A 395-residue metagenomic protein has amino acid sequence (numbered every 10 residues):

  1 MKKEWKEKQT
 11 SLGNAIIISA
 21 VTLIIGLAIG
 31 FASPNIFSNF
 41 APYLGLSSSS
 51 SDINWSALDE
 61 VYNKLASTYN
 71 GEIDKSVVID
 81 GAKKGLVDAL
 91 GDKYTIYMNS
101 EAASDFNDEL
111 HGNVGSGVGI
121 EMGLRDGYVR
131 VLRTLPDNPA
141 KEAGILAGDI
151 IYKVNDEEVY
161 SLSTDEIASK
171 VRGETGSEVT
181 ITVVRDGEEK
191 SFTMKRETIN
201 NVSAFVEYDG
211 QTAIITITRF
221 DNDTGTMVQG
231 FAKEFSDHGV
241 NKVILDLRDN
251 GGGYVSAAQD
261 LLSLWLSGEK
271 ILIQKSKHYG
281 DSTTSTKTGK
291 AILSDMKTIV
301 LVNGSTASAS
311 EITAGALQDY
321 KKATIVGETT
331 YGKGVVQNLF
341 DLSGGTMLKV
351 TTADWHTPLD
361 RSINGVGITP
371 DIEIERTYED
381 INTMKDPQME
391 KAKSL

Functional and structural regions predicted by a protein language model:
K2-I96: Terminal targeting/pro-maturation regions of precursor/exported proteins
S51, N113-K153, E157-S161, N222-G225 (+1 more regions): PDZ/PDZ-like domain segments forming the peptide/carboxylate-binding groove, activating on the N-terminal beta-strands
I53-E60, K64, V77, G81 (+13 more regions): Extracytoplasmic/secreted proteins, especially bacterial periplasmic and envelope-associated proteins
T68-R130, E178-V179, D186-T193: Extended, small/polar residue-biased N-terminal targeting/export presequences and adjacent propeptide/linker tracts
K83, S116-L135, Q211-I217, I292 (+1 more regions): PDZ/PDZ-like groove recognition
L132, K141-A143, A147, N155 (+2 more regions): Cleft-lining beta-strand/loop regions that shape enzyme active-site pockets
Q337-D341, L348-E379: Conserved P-loop NTPase
